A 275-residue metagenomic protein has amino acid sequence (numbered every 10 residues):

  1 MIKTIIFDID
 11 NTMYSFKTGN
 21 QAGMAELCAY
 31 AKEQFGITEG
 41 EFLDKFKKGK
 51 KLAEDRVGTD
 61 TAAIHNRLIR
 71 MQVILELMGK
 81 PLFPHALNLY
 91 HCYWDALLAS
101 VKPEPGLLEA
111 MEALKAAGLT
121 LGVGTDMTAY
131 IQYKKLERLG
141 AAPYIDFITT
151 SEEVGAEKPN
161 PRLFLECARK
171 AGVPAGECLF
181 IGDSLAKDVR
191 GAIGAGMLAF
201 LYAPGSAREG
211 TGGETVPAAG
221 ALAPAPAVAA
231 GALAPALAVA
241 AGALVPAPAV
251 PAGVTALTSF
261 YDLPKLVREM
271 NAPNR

Functional and structural regions predicted by a protein language model:
M1-I5, S15-T18, E33, G40 (+3 more regions): Asp-based, Mg2+/Mn2+-dependent phosphohydrolase catalytic module
Q21-A29, R67-Q72, A129: An amphipathic alpha-helix signature
Q21-V57: Conserved phosphoryl-transfer catalytic core
K32-K45, M78-L89, Y144: Short, surface-exposed acidic
K48-C92: A metal-dependent, Asp-based hydrolase signature
Y93-S100: Surface-exposed cleft-lining segments at the edges of enzyme active sites
